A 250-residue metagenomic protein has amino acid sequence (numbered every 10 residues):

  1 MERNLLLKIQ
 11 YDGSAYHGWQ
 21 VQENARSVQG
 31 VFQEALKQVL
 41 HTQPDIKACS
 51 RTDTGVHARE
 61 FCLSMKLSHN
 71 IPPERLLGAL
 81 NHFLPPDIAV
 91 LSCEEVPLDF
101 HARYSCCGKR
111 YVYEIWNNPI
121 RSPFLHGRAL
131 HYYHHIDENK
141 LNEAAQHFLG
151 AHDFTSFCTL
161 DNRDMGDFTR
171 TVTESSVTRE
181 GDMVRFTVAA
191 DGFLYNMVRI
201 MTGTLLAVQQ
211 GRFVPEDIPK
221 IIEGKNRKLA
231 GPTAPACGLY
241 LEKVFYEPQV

Functional and structural regions predicted by a protein language model:
M1-V250: Structured-RNA-binding interfaces characteristic of tRNA pseudouridine synthases
